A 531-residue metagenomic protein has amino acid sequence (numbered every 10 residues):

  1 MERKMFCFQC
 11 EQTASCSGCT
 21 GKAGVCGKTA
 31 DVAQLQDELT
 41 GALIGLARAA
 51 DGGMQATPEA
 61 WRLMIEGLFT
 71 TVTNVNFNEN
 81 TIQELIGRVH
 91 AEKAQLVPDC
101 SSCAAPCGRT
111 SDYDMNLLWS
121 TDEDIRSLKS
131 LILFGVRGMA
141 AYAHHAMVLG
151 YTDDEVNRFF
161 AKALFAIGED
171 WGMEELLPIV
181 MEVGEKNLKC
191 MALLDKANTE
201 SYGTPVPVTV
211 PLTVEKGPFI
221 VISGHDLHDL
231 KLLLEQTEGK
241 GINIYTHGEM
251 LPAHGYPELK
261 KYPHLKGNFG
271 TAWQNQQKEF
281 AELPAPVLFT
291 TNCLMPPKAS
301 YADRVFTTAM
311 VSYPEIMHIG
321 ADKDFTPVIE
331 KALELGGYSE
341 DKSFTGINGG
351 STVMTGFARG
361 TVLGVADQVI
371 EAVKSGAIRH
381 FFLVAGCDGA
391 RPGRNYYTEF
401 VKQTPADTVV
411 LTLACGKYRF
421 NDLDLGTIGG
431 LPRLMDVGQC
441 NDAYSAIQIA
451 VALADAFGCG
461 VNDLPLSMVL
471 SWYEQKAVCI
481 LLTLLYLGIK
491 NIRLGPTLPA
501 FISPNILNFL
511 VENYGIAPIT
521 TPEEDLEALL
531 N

Functional and structural regions predicted by a protein language model:
E2-V32, Q36, G41-G45, P178-N531: Anaerobic metallocofactor- and corrinoid-dependent redox/one-carbon enzyme cores, especially those from methanogenesis
L43-S201, P207: Electropositive, gly/pro-rich neighborhoods at or near active sites that engage anionic ligands
